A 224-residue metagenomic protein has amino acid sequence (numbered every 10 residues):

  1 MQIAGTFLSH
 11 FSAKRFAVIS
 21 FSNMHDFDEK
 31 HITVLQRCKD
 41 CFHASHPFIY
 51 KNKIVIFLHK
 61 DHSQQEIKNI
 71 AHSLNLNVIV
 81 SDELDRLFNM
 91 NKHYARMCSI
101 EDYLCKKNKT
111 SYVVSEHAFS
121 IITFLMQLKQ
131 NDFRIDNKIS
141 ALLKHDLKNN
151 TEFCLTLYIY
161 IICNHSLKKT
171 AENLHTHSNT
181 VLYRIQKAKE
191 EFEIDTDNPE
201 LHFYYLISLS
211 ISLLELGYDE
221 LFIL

Functional and structural regions predicted by a protein language model:
M1-L224: Cytosolic nucleotide-utilizing catalytic cores of signal-transduction proteins
